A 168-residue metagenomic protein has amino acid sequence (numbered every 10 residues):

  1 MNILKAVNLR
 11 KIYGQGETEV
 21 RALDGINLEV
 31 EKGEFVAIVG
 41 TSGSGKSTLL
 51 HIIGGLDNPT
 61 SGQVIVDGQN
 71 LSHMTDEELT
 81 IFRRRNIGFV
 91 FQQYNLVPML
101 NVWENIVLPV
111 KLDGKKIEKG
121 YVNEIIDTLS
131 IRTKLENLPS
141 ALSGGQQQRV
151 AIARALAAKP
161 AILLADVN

Functional and structural regions predicted by a protein language model:
N2-N168: ABC family nucleotide-binding domain
